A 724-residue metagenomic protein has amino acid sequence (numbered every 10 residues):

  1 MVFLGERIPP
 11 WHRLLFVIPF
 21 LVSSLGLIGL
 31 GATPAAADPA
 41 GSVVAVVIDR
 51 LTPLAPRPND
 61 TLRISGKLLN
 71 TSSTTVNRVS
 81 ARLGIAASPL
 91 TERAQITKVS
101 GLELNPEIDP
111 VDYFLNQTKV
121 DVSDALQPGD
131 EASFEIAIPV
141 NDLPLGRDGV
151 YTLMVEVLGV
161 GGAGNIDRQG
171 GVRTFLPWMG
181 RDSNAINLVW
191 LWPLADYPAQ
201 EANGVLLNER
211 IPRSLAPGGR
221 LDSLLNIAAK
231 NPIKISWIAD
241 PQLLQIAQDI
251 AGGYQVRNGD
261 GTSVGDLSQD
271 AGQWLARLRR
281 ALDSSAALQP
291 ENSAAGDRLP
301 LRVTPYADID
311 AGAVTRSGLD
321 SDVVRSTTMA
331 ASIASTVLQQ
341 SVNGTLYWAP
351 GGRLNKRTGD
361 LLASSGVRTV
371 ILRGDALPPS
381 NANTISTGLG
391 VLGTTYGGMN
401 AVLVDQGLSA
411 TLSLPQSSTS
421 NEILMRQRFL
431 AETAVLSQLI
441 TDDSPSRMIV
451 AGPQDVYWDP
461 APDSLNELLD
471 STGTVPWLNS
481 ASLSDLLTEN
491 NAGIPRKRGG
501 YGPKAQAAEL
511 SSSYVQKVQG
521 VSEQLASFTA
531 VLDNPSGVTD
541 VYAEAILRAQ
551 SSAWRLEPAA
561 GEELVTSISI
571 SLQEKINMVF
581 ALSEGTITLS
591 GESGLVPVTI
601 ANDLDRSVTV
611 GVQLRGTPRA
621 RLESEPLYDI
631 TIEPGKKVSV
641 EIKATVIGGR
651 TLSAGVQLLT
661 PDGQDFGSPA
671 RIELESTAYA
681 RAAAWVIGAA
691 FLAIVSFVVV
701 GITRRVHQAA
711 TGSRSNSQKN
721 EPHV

Functional and structural regions predicted by a protein language model:
P34-V46, S569-M578: Proline/serine/threonine-rich low-complexity linkers at boundaries of modular beta-sandwich domains
P58-T74, E592-N602: Short beta-strand elements of extracellular/lumenal beta-sandwich folds
I85-P110, G616-L627, D662-D665: Short aromatic-acidic-glycine turn motif
L104-L145, L622-G648: Intrinsically disordered, low-complexity Pro/Gly/Ser/Thr-rich segments with frequent PxxP/GP/PP motifs and embedded
D142-R181, L564, G648-Q708: Terminal connector regions
N165-N292: Active-site beta->alpha N-cap acidic-glycine motif
N226-A229, I235, S335-L338, R353-P378 (+2 more regions): Catalytic grooves of carbohydrate-active enzymes
D533-A680: Membrane-proximal extracellular "stem/stalk" segments of glycoproteins immediately N-terminal to a transmembrane helix
